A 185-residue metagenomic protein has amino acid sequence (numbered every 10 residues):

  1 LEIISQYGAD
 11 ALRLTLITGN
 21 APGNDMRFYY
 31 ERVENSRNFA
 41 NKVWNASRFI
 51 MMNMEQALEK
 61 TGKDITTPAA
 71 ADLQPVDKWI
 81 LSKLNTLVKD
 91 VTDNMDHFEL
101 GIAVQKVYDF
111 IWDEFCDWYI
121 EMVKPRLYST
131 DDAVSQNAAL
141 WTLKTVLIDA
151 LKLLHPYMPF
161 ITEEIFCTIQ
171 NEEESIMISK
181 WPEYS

Functional and structural regions predicted by a protein language model:
L1-A70, Q170-I176: Catalytic adenosine-cofactor/nucleotide-binding cores of aminoacyl-tRNA synthetases and other
L1-E2, N24-M26, E31, S47-R48 (+6 more regions): Flexible, active-site-adjacent loop/turn segments at secondary-structure boundaries
A11-G19, S47, V107-I111, Y119 (+2 more regions): Short alpha-helical scaffolding segments that buttress acidic/His motifs in well-ordered protein cores
I17, A57-K89, E121-S185: Acidic, turn-prone loop/beta-hairpin segments
R27, E31-V33, T86-V107, D149-L153: Extended, non-catalytic structural segments that build the interaction scaffolds of large macromolecular assemblies
Y29-E34, Y108-D109, A133-L140: Conserved short loop/turn motifs at secondary-structure junctions
N38-M51, P75-L87, Q105-R126, K180: Core structural elements
M95, E99, V107, I111 (+3 more regions): Short coil/turn residues that cap or connect secondary-structure elements
